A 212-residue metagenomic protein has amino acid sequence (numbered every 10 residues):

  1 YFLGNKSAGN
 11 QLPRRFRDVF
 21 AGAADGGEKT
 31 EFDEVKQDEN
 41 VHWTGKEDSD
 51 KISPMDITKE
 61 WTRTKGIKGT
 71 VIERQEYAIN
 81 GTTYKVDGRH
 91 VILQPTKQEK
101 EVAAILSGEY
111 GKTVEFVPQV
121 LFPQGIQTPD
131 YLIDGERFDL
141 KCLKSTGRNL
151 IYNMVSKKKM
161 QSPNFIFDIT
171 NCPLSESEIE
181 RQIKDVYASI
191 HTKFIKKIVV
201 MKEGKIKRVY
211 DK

Functional and structural regions predicted by a protein language model:
Y1-P95, A104-I105, T113: Low-complexity, glycine/serine/proline-rich disordered segments that function as export/translocation leaders
E34, Y131-C142: Conserved catalytic cores of phosphodiester-cleaving nucleases, focusing on short active-site segments
E109-P123, P129-D130: A short acidic/basic microdomain associated with nuclease active sites
V117-Q119, K141, M201-E203: Conserved beta-strand termini and adjacent loop/short-helix elements that scaffold enzyme active sites in alpha/beta
C142-I198: Catalytic cores of nucleic-acid endonucleases
E203-K212: Glycine-rich, aromatic-bearing surface loops/beta-hairpins
